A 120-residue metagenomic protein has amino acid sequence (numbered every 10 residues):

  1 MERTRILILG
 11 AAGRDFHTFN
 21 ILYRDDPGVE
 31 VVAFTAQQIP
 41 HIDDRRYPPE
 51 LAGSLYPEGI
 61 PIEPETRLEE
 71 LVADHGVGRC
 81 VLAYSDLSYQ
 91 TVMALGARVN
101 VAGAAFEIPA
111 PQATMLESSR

Functional and structural regions predicted by a protein language model:
M1, I39, L71: RNA-binding accessory domains that recognize and position tRNA/RNA substrates
E2-P27, R120: Glycine-rich adenosine-cofactor-binding loop
L7, E30-A33, R79-V81, E107: A structural signal for isolated positions on well-ordered beta-strands in alpha/beta enzyme cores
L9-G13, Q37, L82-D86: Structural motif
D15, P40-H41, M115: Flexible, glycine-rich phosphate/dinucleotide-binding loops and adjacent beta-alpha linkers at cofactor/substrate
Y23-D26, Q38, V99, G103: Conserved NTP-handling cores and scaffolds of large molecular machines
P27-G53: NAD(P)-binding Rossmann-fold cofactor-contacting core
Y47-S118: Phosphate-bearing ligand-interacting subdomains that bind or position ATP/ADP/UDP/GDP/NAD(P) or nucleotide-linked
